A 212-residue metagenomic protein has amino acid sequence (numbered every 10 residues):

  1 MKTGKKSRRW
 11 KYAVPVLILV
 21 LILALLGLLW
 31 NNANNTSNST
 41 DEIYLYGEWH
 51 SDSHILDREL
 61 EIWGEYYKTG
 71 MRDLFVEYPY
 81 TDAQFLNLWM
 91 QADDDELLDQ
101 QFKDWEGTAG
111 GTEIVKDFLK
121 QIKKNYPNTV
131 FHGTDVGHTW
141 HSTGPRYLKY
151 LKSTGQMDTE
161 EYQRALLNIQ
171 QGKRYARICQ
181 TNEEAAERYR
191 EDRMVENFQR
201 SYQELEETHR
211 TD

Functional and structural regions predicted by a protein language model:
T3-I22: N-terminal Sec-pathway targeting helices
S7, H209-D212: Short, intrinsically disordered, charge-balanced linker/junction segments flanking boundaries in proteins
L21-Y44: N- or domain-start disorder-to-order transition segments that initiate the globular core
S37-M71: Zymogen propeptides
Y44-L45, R72-E77, V130-T134, D212: Structural recognition of the beta-strand scaffold that forms the well-ordered cores of secreted hydrolase catalytic
W49-S53, P79-A83, V136-H141: Solvent-exposed loop/turn segments at secondary-structure junctions within structured extracellular/periplasmic domains
E61, T81-M90: Membrane-embedded segments
N87-R210: A substrate-binding/cap region within the structured catalytic cores of diverse enzymes
